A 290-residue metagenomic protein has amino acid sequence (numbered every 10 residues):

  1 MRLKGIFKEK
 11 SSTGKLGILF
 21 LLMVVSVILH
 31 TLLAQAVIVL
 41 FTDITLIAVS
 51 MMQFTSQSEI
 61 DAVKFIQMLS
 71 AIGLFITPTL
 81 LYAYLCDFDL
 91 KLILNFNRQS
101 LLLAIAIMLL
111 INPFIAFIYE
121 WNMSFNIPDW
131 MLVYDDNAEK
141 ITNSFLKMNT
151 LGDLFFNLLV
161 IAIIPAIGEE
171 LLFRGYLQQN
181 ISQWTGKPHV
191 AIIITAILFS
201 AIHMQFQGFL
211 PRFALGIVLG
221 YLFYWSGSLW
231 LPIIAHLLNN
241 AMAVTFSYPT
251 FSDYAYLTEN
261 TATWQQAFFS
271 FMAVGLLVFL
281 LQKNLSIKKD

Functional and structural regions predicted by a protein language model:
R2-I28, D61, D87-F125, N260-F271: Interfacial transmembrane-helix boundary/kink motif in multi-pass membrane proteins
F7, L237-D290: C-terminal membrane module of polytopic membrane proteins
H30-L85, R98-A106, W130-M131: Alpha-helical transmembrane segments in multi-pass membrane proteins
A48-T55, K91-I164: Juxtamembrane helix-loop-helix connectors linking adjacent transmembrane helices in multi-pass membrane enzymes
E59-L74, K140-I164, W264-A273: Hydrophobic alpha-helical transmembrane segments
L80-D89, L222-Y224, V278-S286: Structural signal for the C-terminal ends of transmembrane alpha-helices and the immediately following loop
G168-I194, Y221-S228: Membrane-interface helix/loop boundary segments of multi-pass membrane proteins
S200-T261: Functionally important transmembrane alpha-helices
